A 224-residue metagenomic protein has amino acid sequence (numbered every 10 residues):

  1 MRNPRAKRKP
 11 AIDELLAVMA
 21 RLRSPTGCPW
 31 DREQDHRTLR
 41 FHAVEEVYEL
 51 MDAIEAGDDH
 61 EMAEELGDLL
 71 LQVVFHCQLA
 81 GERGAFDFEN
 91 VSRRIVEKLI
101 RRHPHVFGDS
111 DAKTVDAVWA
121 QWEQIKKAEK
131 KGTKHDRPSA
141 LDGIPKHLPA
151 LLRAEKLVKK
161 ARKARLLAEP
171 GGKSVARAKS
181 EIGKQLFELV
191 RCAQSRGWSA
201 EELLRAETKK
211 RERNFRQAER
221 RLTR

Functional and structural regions predicted by a protein language model:
M1-E65, L71-R224: Flexible "arm" and connector segments at domain edges
